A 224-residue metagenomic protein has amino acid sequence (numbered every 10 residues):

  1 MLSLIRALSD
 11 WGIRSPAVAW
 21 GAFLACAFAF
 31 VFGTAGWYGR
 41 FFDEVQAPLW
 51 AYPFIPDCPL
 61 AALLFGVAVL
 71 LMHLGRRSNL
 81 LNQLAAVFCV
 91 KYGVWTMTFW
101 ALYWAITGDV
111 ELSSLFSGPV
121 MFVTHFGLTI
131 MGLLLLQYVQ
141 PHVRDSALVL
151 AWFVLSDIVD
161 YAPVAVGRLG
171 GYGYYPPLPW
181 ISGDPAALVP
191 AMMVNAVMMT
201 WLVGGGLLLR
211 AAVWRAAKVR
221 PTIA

Functional and structural regions predicted by a protein language model:
M1-F23: N-terminal membrane topogenic signal
L8-I13, L71-L84, Q137-R144: Membrane-interface helix-boundary motifs at transmembrane edges
F23-R40: Alpha-helical transmembrane segments of multi-pass membrane proteins
A25, P59-M72, F126-Q137, V194-V213: Hydrophobic cores of alpha-helical transmembrane segments in multi-pass inner/ER membrane proteins, independent
G39-E111: A glycine-rich, hydrophobic loop/mini-helix early in the fold
V45-P53, D109-V123, A186-A191: Non-cytosolic membrane-interface motifs at loop->transmembrane helix junctions
A85-L155: Membrane-proximal helix-loop-helix units in multi-pass membrane proteins
Y138-I223: Terminal transmembrane helical module of multi-pass membrane proteins
